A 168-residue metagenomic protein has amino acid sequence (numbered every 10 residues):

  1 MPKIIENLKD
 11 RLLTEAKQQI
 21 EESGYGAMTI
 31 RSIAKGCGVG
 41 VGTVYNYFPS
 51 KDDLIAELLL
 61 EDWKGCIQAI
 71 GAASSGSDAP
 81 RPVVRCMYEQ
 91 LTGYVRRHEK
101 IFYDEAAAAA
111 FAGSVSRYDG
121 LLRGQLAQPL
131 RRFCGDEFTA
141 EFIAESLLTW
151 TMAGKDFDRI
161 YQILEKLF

Functional and structural regions predicted by a protein language model:
M1-S23, A27-G36: Basic, helix-initiating cap at the start of DNA-binding domains
E6, D10, T14, Q18 (+6 more regions): Generic detection of well-ordered alpha-helical segments
A27, S50-I55: Short amphipathic alpha-helical segment with a characteristic S/N-K-E followed by hydrophobic residues
T29, K100-E105: Short, hydrophobic secondary-structure boundary micro-motifs
R31, G42, D52: Residues within the helices of the helix-turn-helix
C37-F48: Short hydrophobic/aromatic patch on the recognition helix
E57, E61, G71-R96: Hydrophobic alpha-helical connector segments
C86, Y94-R97, A110-E141, K155-R159: Amphipathic alpha-helical packing segments from all-alpha helical-bundle domains
